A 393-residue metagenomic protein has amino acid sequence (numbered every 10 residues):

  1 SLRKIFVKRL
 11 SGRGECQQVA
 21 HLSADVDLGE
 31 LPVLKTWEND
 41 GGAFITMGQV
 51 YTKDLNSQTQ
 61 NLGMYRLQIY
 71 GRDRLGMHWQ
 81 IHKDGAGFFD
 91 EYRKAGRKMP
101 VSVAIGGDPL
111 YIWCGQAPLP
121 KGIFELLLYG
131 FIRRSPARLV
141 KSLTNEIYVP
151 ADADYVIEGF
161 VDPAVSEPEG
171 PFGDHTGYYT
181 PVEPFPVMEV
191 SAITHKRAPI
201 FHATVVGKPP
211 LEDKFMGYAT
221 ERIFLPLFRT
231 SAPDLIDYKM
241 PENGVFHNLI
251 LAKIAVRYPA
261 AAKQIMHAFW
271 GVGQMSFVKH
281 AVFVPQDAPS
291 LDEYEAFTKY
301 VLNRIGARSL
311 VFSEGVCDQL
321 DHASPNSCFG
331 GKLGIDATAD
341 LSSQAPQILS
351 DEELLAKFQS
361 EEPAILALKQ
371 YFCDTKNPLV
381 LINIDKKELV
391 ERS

Functional and structural regions predicted by a protein language model:
S1-V187, S191-S393: Extended, highly charged
